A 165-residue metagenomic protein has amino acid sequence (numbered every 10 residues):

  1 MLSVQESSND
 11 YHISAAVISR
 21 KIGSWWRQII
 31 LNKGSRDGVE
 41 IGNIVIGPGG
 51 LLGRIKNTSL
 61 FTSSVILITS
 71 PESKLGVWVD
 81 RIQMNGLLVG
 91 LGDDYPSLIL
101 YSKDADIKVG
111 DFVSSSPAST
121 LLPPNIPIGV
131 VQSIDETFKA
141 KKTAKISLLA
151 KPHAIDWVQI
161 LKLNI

Functional and structural regions predicted by a protein language model:
M1-I165: A secondary-structure micro-motif
